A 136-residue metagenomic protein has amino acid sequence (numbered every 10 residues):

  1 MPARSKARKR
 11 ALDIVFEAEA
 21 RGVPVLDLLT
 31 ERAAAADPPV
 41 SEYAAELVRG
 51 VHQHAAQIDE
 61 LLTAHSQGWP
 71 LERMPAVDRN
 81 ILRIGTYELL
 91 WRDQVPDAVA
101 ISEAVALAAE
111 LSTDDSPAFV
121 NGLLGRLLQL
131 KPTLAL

Functional and structural regions predicted by a protein language model:
M1-L136: N-terminal interaction/assembly modules
